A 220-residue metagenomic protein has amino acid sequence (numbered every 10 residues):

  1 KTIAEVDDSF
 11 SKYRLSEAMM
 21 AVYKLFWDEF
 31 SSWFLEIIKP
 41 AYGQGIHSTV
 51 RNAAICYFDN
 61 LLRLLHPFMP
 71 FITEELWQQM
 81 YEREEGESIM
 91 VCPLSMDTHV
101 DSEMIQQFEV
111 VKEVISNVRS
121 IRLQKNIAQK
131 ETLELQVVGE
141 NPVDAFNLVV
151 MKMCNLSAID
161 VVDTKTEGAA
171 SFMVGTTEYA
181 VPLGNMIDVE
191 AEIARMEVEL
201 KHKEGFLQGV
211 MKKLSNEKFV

Functional and structural regions predicted by a protein language model:
K1-V220: Feature 926 captures the class I aminoacyl-tRNA synthetase adenylation module centered on the KMSKS loop
